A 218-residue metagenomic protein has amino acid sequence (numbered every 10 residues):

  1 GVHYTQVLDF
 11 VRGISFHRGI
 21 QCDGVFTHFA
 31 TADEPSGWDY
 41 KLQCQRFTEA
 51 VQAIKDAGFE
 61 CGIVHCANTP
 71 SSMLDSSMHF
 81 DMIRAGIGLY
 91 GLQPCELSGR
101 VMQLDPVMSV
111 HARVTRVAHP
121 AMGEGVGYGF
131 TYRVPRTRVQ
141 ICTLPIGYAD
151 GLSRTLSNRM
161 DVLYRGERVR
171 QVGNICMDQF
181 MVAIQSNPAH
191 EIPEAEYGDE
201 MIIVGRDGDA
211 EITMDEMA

Functional and structural regions predicted by a protein language model:
G1-A121: Active-site loop/helix belt of alpha/beta enzymes
H119-A218: C-terminal accessory subdomain/extension
